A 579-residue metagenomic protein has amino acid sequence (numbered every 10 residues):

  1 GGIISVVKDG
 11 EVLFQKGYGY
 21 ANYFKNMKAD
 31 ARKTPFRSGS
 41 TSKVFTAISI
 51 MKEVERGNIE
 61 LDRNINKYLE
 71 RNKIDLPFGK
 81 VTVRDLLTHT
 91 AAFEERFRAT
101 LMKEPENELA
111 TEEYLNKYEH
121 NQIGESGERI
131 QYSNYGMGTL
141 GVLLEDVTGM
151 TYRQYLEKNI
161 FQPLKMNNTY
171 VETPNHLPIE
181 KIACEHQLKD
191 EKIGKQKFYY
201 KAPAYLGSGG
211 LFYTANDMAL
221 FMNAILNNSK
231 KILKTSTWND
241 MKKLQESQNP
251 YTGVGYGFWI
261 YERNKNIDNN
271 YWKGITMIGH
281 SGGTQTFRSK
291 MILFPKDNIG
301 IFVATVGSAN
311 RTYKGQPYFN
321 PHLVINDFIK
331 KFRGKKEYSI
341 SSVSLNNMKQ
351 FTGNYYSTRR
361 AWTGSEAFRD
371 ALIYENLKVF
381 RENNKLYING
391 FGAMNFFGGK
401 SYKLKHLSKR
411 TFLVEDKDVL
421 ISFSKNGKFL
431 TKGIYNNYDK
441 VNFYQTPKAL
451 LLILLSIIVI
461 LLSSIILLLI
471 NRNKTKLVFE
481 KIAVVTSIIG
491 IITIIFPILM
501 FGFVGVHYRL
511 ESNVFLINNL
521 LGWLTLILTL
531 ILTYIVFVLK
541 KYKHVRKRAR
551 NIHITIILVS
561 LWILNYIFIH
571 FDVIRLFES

Functional and structural regions predicted by a protein language model:
G1-F36, N58-E60, K67-Y68, K117-N121 (+1 more regions): Short, conserved catalytic-motif segment at the N-terminal edge
G10, F36-D62, M137-E145, M218-F221 (+1 more regions): Active-site SXXK
K16-Y18, N22, L76-M291: Short, surface-exposed loop or secondary-structure junction motifs that flank catalytic or metal-binding residues
Y18-G19, T305-V306, G392, D418: Residue-level structural signal for beta-strand termini and adjacent loop
A21-A31, R311-L323: A short, polar/charged loop-to-alpha-helix boundary motif
L61-L76, L164: Short, glycine/proline-biased beta-turn/loop segments that scaffold the active-site neighborhood
K290-F294, N298-G307, F429-G433: Short, well-ordered beta-strand elements
Q316-S579: Peripheral terminal and inter-domain segments
